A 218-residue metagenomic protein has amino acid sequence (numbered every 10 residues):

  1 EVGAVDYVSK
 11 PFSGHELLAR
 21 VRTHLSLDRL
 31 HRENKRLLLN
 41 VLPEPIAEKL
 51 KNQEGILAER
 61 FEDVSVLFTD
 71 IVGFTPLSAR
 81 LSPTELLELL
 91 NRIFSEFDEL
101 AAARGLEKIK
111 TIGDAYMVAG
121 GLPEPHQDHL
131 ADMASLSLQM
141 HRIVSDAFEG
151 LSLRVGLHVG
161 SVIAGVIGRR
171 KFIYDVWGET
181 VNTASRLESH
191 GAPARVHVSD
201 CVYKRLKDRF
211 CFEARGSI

Functional and structural regions predicted by a protein language model:
V5: Short, glycine/charged-rich "phosphate-handling" switch motifs in NTP-dependent and phosphotransfer domains
F12-S13, A19-F61, A79: Regulatory cytosolic signal-relay segments
E62, T75-D98, A102, E107-T111: Conserved long alpha-helical elements within nucleotide-processing catalytic cores of c-di-GMP signaling and class III
V64, T69, L100-A131, I143-V181 (+1 more regions): Catalytic core of nucleotidyl cyclases, primarily class III adenylyl/guanylyl cyclases
I71-G73: Hydrophobic/aromatic micro-motifs used in signal-transmission helices and low-complexity FG repeats
V162-A164, D175, A184, H190-I218: Cytosolic regulatory/linker segments at or just downstream of nucleotide-handling modules in signal-transduction
